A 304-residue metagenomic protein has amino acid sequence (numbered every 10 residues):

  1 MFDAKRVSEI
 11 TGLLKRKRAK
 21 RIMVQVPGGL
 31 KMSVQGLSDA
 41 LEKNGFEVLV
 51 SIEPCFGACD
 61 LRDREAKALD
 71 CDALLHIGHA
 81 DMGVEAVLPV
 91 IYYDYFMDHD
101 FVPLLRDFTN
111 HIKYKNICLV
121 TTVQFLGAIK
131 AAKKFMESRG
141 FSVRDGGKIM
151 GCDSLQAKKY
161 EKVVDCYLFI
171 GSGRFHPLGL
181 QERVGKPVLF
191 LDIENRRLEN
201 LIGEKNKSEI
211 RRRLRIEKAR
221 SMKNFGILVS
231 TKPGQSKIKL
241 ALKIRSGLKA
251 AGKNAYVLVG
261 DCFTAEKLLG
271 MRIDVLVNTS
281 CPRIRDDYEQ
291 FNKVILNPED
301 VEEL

Functional and structural regions predicted by a protein language model:
M1, A73, D261-M271, D286 (+1 more regions): Asparagine-biased alpha-helical interface segments
F2-E9, L14-N206, I210-R211, G260: The feature marks the mature, well-folded catalytic cores of soluble enzymes
H79-M82, S172-F175, K232-P233, C281-I284 (+1 more regions): Short glycine-rich anion-binding loops that position phosphate/pyrophosphate groups of nucleotides and phosphorylated
A80, I273-V275: Binding-cleft/active-site segments that stabilize strongly anionic ligands or cofactors
E85-A86, K237, D286-F291: Glycine/threonine-rich flexible loop motifs
F175-N254, C262-G270: Redox- and metal-dependent alpha/beta enzyme cores, enriched for Fe-S-associated oxidoreductases and cofactor-handling
E194-L198, G203-K205, T279-L304: Peripheral docking tails and interdomain loops at the edges of cofactor- or intermediate-handling domains
L258-D261, V277-N278: A conserved acidic, glycine/proline-rich C-terminal tail/linker
